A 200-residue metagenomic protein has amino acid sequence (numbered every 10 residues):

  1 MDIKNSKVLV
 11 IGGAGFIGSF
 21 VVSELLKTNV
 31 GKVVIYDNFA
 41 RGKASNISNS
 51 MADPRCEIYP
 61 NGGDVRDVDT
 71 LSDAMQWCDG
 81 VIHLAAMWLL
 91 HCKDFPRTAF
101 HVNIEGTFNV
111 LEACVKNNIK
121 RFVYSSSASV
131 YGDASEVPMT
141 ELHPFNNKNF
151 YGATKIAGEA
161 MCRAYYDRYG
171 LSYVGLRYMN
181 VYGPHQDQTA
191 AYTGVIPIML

Functional and structural regions predicted by a protein language model:
M1-M179: N-terminal Rossmann-like NAD(P)+-binding domain of SDR-like oxidoreductases, especially those catalyzing
I156, V181-P197: Glycine/proline-rich active-site loop of Rossmann-fold NAD(P)-dependent oxidoreductases
